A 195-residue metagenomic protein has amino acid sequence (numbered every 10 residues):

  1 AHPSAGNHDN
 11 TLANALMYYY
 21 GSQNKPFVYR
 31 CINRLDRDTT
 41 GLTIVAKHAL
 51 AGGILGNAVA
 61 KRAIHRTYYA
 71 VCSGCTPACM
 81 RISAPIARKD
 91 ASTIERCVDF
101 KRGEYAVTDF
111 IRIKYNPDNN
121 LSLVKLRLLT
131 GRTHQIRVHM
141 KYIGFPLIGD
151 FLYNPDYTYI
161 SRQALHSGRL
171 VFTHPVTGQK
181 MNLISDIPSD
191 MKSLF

Functional and structural regions predicted by a protein language model:
A1-A87, A164, S189-L194: RNA pseudouridine synthases
A1-H2, I94, L121-S122: Short small-residue beta-strand/loop micro-motif enriched in glycine and branched aliphatics
Y19-S22, S92, D109: Solvent-exposed, charged/polar functional surfaces in cytosolic regulatory/catalytic domains
N33, R127-L128: Short conserved micro-motifs on helix faces and helix-strand junctions that flank and scaffold key functional residues
K47, S73, P85, K89-A91 (+4 more regions): Generic beta-structure capping elements
A49-A51, S92, F145-P146: Short, charged/polar surface micro-motifs in flexible loops or helix N-caps
T93-K101: Short aromatic-glycine motifs in intrinsically disordered, low-complexity regions
F100-V107, R112-L123, L129, T133 (+1 more regions): Pseudouridine synthases involved in rRNA/tRNA modification
